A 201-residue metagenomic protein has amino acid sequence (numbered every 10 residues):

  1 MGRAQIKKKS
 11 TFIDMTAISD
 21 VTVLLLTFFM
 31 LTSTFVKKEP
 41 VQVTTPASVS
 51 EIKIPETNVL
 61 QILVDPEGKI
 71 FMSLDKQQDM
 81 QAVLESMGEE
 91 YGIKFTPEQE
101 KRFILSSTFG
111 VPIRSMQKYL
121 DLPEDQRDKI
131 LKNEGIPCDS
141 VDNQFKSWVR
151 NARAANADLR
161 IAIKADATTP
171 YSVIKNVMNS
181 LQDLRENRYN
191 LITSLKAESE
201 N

Functional and structural regions predicted by a protein language model:
M1-A4, I13-D14, E56-T57, V149-N151: Short hydrophobic/aromatic-rich motifs at helix boundaries and adjacent loops
R3-P40: Hydrophobic single transmembrane helices highlighted by the model
V36-N201: Long, low-hydrophobicity, acidic/polar, solvent-exposed interaction domains
